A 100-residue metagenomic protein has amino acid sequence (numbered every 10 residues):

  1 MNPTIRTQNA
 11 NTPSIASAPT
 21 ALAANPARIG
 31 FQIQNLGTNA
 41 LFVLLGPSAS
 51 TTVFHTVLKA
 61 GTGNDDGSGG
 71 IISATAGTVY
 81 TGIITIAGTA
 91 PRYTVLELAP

Functional and structural regions predicted by a protein language model:
M1-T7, I84-T85: Viral virion structural and adsorption modules
I5-P26, A49-T51: Surface-exposed ligand/attachment interfaces on beta-rich extracellular proteins
N9, I15, A27, G37-N39 (+2 more regions): Repetitive beta-strand solenoid architecture
N25, L36, L58, I71-A74: Hydrophobic loop/turn residues within beta-sheet-rich immunoglobulin-like superfamily modules
A27-F31, S73-R92: Noncatalytic modules at the cell exterior or secretory-pathway interfaces, chiefly beta-strand-rich lectin/adhesion
Q34-T56: Short, surface-exposed beta-strand/strand-loop-strand elements in extracellular ectodomains
L41-L45, G88-P100: Edge beta-strands of jelly-roll/beta-sandwich modules across compartments, strongly enriched in secreted/luminal
A60-V79: Beta-sandwich interaction modules
